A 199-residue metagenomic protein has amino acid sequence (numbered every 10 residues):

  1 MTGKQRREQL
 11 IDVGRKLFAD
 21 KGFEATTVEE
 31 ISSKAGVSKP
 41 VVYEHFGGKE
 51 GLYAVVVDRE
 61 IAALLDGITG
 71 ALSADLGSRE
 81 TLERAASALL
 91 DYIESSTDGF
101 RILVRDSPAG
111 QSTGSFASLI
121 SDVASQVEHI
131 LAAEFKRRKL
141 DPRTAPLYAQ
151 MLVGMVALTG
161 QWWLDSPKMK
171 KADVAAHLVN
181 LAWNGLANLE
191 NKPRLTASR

Functional and structural regions predicted by a protein language model:
M1-Q5, P142, E190-R199: N-terminal intrinsically disordered/low-complexity leader segments
R6-G14, I31, V56-E60, L64 (+2 more regions): Generic hydrophobic, amphipathic alpha-helix propensity
Q9, V13, L17-G51, V55: Helix-turn-helix
D20-E24, D75, S96, R138: Short coil/turn segments at alpha/beta junctions that flank glycine-rich nucleotide-binding fingerprints
Y53-E60, L103, L119, V123: Alpha-helical DNA-contacting segments of helix-turn-helix folds
V55, T69-S95, A149-L152, A175: Hydrophobic alpha-helical connector segments
A62-L65, S112-K136, P146-M151, D173-A176 (+1 more regions): Amphipathic alpha-helical packing segments from all-alpha helical-bundle domains
Y92-G114, E128-A132, Q161-D165: Amphipathic alpha-helical segments used for helix-helix packing
